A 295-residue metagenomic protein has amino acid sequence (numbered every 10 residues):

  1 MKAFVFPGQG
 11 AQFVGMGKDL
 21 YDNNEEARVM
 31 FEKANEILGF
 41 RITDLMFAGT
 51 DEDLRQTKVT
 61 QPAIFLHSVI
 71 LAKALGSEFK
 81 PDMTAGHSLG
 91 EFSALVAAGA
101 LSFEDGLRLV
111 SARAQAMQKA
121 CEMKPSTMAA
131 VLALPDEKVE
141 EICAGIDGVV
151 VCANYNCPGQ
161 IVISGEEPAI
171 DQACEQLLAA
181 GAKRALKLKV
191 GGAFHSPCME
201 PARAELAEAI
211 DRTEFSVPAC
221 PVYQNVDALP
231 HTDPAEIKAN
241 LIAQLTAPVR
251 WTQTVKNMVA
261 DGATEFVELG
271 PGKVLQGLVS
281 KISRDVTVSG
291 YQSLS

Functional and structural regions predicted by a protein language model:
M1-K138, R184, L188, E265-L294: FabD-like malonyl-/acyl-CoA
Q9-A11, L38, A98-T246: Alpha/beta catalytic cores of group-transfer enzymes, especially the acyltransferase/condensing modules of polyketide
A63-S68, Q244-W251: A short, flexible low-complexity segment enriched in Lys/Arg and Gly/Pro that occurs in N-terminal basic tails
G76, L178, V259-G262: Non-catalytic positions within long, well-ordered alpha-helices that form the structural scaffold/packing of enzyme
A247-A263: A short, acidic, amphipathic alpha-helical segment used as a generic capping/interface helix at domain edges
